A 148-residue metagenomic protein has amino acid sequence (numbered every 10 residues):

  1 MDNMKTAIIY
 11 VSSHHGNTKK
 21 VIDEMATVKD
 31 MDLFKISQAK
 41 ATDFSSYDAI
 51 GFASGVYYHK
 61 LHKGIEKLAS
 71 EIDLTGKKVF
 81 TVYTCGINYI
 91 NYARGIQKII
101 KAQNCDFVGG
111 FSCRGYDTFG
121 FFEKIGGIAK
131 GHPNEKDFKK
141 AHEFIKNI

Functional and structural regions predicted by a protein language model:
M4-I9, S13, N17-K20, E24-F34 (+1 more regions): FMN-binding flavodoxin-like domain, especially the glycine-rich phosphate-binding loop
I36-A39: Conserved SAM/SAH-binding loop
